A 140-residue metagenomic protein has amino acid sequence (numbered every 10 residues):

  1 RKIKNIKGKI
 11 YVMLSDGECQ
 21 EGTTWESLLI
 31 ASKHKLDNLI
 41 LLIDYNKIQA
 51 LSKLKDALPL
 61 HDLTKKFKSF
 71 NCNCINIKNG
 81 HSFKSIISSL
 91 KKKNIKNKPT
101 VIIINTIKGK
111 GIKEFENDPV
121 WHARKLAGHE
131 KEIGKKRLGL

Functional and structural regions predicted by a protein language model:
R1-L140: Glycine-rich ThDP/TPP pyrophosphate-binding loop and its adjacent helix/strand module within ThDP-dependent enzymes
